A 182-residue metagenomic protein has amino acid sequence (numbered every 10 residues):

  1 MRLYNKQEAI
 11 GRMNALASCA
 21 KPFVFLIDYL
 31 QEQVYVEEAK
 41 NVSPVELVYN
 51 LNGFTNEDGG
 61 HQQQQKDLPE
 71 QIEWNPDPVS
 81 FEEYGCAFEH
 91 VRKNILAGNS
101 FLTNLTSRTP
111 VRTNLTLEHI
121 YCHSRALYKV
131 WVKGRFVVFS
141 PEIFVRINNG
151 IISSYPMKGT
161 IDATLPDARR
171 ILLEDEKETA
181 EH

Functional and structural regions predicted by a protein language model:
M1-H182: Extended alpha-helical targeting/anchoring segments, especially N-terminal organellar/secretory targeting helices
